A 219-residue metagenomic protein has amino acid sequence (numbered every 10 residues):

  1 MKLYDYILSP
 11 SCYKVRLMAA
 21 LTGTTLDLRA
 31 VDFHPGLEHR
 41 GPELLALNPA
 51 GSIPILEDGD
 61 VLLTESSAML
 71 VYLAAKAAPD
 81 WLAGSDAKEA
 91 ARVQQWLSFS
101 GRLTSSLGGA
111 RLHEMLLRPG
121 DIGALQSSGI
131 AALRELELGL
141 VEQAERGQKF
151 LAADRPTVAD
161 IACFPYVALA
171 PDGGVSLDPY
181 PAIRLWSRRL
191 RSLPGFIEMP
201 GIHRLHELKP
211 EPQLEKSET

Functional and structural regions predicted by a protein language model:
M1-G123, S127, E142: GST-like domain detector, emphasizing the conserved glutathione-binding G-site in the N-terminal thioredoxin-like
F33-H34, R184, R204: Conserved beta-strand edge residues that scaffold enzyme active sites
L37-H39, R189, K209-P210: Short Asp/Glu-rich motifs
A68, A182, G195: Residue-level recognition of oxygen-bearing side chains
A74, Y166-V167, P200: Active-site-flanking alpha-helical
K88, L97-S192: GST-like fold's C-terminal all-alpha helical module
R189-S192, F196-G201: Charged phosphate-binding loop/patch that engages nucleotide di/tri-phosphates or the phosphate backbone of nucleic
H203-T219: Acidic/histidine-enriched, glycine/proline-rich intrinsically disordered or flexible terminal extensions
